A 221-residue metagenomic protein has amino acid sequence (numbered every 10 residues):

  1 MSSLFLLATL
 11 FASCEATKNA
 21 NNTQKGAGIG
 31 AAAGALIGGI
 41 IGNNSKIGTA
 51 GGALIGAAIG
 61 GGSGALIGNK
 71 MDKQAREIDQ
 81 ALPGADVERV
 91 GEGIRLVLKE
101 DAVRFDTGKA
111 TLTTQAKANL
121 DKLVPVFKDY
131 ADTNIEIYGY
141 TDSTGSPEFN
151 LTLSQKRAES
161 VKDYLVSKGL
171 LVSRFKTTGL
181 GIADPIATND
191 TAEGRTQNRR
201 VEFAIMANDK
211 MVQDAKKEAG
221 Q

Functional and structural regions predicted by a protein language model:
M1-S2: Bacterial N-terminal signal peptides that target proteins for export
T9-S13: C-terminal motif of bacterial Sec signal peptides marking the signal peptidase cleavage site
E15-E77: Short, low-complexity, glycine-enriched hydrophobic/amphipathic alpha-helices that associate with lipid bilayers
A33-G34, D72-A75, D79, K109 (+4 more regions): Extracytoplasmic/secreted envelope proteins and their assembly/folding machinery, especially bacterial periplasmic
M71-A102: Amphipathic, membrane-active segments
A81, T107-G139, V166, T196-N198 (+2 more regions): Periplasmic peptidoglycan-binding/anchoring modules of Gram-negative envelope and division proteins
G91-D121, T141-E148: Short, solvent-exposed beta-strand/turn patches at coil↔beta or beta↔helix junctions that act as interaction loops
Y140-D214: Periplasmic OmpA-like peptidoglycan-binding domain that tethers envelope proteins to the cell wall
